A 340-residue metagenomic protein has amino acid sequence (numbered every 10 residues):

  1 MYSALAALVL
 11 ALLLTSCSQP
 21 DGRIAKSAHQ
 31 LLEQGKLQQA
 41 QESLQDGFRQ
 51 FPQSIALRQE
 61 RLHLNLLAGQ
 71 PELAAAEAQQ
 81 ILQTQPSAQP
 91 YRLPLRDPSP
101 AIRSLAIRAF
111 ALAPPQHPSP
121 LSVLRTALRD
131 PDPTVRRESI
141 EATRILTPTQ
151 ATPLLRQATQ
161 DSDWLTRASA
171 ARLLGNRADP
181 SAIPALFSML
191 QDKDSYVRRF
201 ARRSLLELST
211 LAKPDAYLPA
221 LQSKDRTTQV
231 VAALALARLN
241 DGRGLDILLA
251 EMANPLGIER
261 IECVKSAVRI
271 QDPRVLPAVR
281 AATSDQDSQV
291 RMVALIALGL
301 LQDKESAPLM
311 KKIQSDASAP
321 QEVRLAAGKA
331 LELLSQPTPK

Functional and structural regions predicted by a protein language model:
A6-T15: Bacterial N-terminal signal peptides
L14-Q89: N-terminal leader/linker segments that initiate helical-solenoid repeat arrays
Q41-E42, Q53-Q59, E72-A75, Q83-L95 (+8 more regions): Amphipathic alpha-helical scaffolding segments comprising HEAT/armadillo-like alpha-solenoid repeats
A56-E60, P90-L93, R137-E141, R172 (+3 more regions): Alpha-solenoid helical repeat scaffolds
Q59, E72-A75, S104-R108, R137-E138 (+6 more regions): Alpha-solenoid HEAT/ARM repeat scaffold
L64, E77-Q80, A109-L112, A142-I145 (+6 more regions): Core register positions within helices of long alpha-helical scaffolds
P98-S99, P131-D132, S162-D163, K193-D194 (+4 more regions): Short inter-helical turns and helix N-cap capping residues of alpha-solenoid HEAT/ARM repeat scaffolds
